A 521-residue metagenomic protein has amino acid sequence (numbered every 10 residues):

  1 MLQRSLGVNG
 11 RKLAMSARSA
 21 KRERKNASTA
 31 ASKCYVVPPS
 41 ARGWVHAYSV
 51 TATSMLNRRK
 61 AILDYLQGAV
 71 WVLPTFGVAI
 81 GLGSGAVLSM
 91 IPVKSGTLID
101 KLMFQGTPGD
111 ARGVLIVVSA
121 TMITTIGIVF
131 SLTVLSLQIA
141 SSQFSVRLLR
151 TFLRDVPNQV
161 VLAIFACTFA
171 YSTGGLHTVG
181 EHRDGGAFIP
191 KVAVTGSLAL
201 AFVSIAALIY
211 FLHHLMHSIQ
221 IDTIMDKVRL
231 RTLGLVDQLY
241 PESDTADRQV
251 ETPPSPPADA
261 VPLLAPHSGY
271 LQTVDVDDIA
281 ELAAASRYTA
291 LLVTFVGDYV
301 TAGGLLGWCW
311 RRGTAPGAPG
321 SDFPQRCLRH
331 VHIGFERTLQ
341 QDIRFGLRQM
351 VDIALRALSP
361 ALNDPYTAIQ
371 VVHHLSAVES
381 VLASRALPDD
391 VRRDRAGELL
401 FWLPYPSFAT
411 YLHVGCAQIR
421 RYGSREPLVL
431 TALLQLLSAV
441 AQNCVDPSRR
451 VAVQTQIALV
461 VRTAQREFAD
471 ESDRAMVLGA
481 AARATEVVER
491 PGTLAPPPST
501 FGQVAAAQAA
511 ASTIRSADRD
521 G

Functional and structural regions predicted by a protein language model:
Q3, Y35, H46-Y48: Low-complexity, intrinsically disordered or signal/transmembrane-proximal segments
R4-S5, R11, M15-C34, S40: Low-acidity, Ser/Thr- and Arg-rich intrinsically disordered low-complexity segments
G10-R11, A354: Intrinsically disordered, low-complexity regulatory segments in eukaryotic proteins
W44-D64: Short, Lys/Arg-rich, polar N-terminal cytosolic tail immediately upstream of the first transmembrane signal-anchor
S54-M55, G185, I189, Y210-L291 (+2 more regions): Short basic (Lys/Arg) and small-residue
R58-L63, L88, P92-K94, L102-F104 (+1 more regions): N-terminal intrinsically disordered, cationic/polar leader segments that include organellar targeting peptides
R59-T75, M103-A120, S145-F165, G185-S197 (+1 more regions): Membrane-interface segments at loop-to-transmembrane junctions
G77-G96, G106-H182, I205, I209-L212 (+1 more regions): Transmembrane alpha-helix detector for multi-pass membrane proteins
